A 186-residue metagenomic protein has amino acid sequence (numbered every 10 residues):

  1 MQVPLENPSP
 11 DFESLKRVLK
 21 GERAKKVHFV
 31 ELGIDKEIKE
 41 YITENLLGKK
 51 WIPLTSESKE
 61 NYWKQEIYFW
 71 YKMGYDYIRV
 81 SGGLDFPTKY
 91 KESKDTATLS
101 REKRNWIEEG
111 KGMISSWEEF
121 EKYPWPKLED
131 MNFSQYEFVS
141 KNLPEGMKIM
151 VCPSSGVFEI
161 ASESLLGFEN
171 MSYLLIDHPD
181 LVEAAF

Functional and structural regions predicted by a protein language model:
M1-F186: Catalytic cores of TIM-barrel enzymes
